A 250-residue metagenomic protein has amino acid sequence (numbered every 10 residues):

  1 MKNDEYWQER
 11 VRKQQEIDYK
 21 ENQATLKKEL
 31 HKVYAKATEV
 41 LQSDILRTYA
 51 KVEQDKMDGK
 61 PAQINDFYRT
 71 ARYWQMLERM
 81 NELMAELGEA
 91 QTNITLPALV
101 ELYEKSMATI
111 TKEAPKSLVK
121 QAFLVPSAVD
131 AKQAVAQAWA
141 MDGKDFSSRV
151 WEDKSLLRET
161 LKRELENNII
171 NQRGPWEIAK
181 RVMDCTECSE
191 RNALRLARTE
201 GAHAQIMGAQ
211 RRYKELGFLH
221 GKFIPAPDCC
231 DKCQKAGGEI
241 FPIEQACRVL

Functional and structural regions predicted by a protein language model:
M1-M183: N-terminal leader/targeting and assembly helices and adjacent pre-domain segments
D184-L250: Acidic, glycine-rich two-metal-ion catalytic cores of nucleic acid-processing enzymes
